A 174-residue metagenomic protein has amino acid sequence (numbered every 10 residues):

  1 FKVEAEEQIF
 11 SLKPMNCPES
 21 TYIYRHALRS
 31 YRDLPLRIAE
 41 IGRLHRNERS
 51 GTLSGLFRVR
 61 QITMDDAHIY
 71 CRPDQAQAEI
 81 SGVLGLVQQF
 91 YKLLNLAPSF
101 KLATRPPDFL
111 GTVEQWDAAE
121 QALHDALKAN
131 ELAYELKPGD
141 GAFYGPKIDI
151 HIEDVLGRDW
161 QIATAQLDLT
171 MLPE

Functional and structural regions predicted by a protein language model:
F1-E174: NTP/phosphate- and nucleic-acid-binding module
